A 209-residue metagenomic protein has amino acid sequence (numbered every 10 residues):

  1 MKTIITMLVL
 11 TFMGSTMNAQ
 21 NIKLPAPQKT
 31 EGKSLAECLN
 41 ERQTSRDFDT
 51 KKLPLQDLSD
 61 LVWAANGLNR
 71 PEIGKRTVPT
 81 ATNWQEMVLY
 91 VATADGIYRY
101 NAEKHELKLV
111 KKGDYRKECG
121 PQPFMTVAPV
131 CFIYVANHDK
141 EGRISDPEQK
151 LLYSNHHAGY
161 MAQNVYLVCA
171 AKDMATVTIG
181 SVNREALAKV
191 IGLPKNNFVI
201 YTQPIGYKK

Functional and structural regions predicted by a protein language model:
M1-Q20: Bacterial Sec-dependent N-terminal signal peptides
T3-I4, E72-K75, M174-A175: Short secondary-structure capping/junction motifs at helix and strand boundaries
Q20-A128: N-terminal amphipathic, basic helical "cap/leader" segment at the start of enzyme domains
R42, L61, L89, V130-A136 (+1 more regions): Small-aliphatic-rich amphipathic alpha-helix that forms the alpha element of a beta-alpha
N66, A94-G96, E103, V135-D139 (+2 more regions): Solvent-exposed coil/turn segments that connect beta secondary-structure elements in extracytoplasmic/periplasmic
K112-R116, R184-K189: A short, hydrophobic/aromatic-rich structural module that often spans a beta strand with its adjoining loop
G192-K209: A glycine-rich helix N-cap at a beta->alpha junction
